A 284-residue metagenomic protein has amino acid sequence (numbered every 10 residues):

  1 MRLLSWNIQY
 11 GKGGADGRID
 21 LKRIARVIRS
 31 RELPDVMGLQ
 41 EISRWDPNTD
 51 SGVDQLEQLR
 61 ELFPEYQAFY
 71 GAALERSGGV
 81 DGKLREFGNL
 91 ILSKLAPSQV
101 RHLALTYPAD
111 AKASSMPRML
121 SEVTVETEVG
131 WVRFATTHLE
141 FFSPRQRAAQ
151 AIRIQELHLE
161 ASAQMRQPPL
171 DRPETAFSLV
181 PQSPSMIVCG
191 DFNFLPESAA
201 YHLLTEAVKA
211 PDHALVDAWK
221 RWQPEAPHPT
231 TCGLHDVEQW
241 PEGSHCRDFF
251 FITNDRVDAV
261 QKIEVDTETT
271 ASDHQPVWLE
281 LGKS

Functional and structural regions predicted by a protein language model:
M1-F87, A151-E156, A163, Q167 (+3 more regions): N-terminal, active-site-proximal structural segment of metallo-dependent hydrolase catalytic domains
M1-L4, R85, N89, S93-S98 (+2 more regions): Beta-strand-turn-beta hairpins that frame and shape the catalytic cleft of phosphate-ester-processing enzymes
N7-I8, I42, L139, D191-F192 (+1 more regions): Active-site metal-binding loops of divalent metal-dependent hydrolases
Y10-G14, R44-N48, R76-G78, D110 (+3 more regions): Active-site environment of divalent metal-dependent phosphoester hydrolases
A68-L74, V100-T106, K262-D266: Conserved S-adenosyl-L-methionine
P108-A111, T124, A161-I187, F192-S284: Metal-dependent phosphoester-hydrolase catalytic domains
G130, F134-A163: Active-site beta-loop-alpha substructure in enzyme catalytic cores, prototypically the cysteine-centered nucleophile
